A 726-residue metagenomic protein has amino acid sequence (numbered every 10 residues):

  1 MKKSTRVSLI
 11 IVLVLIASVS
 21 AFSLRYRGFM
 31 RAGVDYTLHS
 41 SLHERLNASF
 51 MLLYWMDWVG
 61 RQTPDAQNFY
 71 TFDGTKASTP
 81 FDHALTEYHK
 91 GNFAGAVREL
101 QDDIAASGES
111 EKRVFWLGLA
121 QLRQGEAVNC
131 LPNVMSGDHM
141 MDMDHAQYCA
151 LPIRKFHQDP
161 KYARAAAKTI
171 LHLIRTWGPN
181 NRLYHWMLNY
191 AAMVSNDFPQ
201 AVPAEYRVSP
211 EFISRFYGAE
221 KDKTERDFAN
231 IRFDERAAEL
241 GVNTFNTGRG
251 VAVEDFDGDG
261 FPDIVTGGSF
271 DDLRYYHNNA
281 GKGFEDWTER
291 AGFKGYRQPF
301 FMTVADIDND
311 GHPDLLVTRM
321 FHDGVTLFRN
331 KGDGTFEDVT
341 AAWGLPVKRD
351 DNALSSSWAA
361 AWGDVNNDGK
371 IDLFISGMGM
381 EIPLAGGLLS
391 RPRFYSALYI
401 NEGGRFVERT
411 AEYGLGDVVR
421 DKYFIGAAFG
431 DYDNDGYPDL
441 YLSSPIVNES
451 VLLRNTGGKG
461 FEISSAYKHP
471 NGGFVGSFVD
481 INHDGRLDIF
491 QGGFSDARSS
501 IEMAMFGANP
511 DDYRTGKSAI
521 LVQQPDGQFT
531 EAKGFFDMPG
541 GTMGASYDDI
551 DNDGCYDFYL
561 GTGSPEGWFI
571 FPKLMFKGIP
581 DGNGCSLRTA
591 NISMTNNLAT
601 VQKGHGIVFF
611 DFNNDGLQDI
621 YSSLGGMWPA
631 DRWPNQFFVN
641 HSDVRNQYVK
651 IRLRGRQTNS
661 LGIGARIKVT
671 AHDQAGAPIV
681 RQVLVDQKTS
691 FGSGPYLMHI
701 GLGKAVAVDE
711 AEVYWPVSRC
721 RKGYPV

Functional and structural regions predicted by a protein language model:
L24-L85, K90, L131-M135, A204-E220: N-terminal leader/linker segments that initiate helical-solenoid repeat arrays
V59-Q62, L119-H172, D197-K221: Short coil/linker segments at helix-helix boundaries
A127-H157, S376-R393, G493-Y513, G561-F569 (+1 more regions): Short, conserved, GDST-rich strand-edge loop motifs in beta-rich repeat architectures
A201-N246, H277-R297, R329-S355, L388 (+6 more regions): Blade-edge motifs of beta-propeller repeat domains
G248-G258, H277, P299-N309, R329 (+5 more regions): Beta-propeller blade termini
D259, D263, D310, D314 (+9 more regions): Acidic carboxylate motifs that coordinate Ca2+ or other divalent cations, activating on Asp/Glu
D259, D263-G268, L315-R319, L373-G377 (+5 more regions): Hydrophobic beta-strand segments that make up the repeating blades of beta-propeller and related beta-repeat
F536, S586-K603, V608, N614-V726: Gly/Ser/Thr/Pro-enriched helix-cap/hinge segments flanking short amphipathic alpha-helices
